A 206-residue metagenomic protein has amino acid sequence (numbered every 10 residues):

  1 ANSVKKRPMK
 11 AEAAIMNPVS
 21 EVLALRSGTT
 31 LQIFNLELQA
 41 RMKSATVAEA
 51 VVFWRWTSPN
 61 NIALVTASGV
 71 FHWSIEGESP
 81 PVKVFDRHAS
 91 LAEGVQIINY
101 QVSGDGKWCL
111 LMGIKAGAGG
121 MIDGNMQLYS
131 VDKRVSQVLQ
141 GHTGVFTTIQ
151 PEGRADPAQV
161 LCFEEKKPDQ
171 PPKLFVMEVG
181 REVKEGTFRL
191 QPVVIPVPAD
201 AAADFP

Functional and structural regions predicted by a protein language model:
A1-P206: WD40-like beta-propeller blades
